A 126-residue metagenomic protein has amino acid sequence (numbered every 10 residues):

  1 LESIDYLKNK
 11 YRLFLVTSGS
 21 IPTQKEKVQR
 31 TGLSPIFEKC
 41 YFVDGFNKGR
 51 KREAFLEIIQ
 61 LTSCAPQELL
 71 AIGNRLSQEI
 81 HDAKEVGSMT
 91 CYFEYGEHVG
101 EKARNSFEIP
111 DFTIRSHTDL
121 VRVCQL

Functional and structural regions predicted by a protein language model:
L1-S3: A short, well-structured juxtamembrane/interface segment
D5, R12-F14, I21-L126: Asp-based, Mg2+/Mn2+-dependent phosphohydrolase catalytic module
